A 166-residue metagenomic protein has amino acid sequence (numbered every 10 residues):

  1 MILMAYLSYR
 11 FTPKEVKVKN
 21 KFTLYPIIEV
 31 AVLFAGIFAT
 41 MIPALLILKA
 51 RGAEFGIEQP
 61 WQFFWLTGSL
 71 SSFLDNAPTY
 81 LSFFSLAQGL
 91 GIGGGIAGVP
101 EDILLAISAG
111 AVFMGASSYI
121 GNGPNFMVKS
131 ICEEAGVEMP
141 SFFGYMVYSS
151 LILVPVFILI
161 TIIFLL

Functional and structural regions predicted by a protein language model:
M1-R10, P26-A39: Hydrophobic mid-bilayer segments of alpha-helices in multi-pass membrane transport proteins, especially secondary
L7-I27, E138-M139: Intrinsically disordered, low-complexity non-transmembrane regions of multi-pass membrane transporters
P13-K17, A50, E134, L165: Transmembrane helix-loop junctions in multipass membrane proteins, especially transporters and channels
K17-G36, E54, E58-L66: Membrane-water interface at loop-to-transmembrane-helix junctions
A31, A35, G68, S72 (+1 more regions): Alpha-helical transmembrane spans of integral membrane proteins, capturing the lipid-embedded, hydrophobic core of TM
G36-A50, P78-T79, F84, F157-L165: Hydrophobic alpha-helical transmembrane segments in multi-pass integral membrane proteins
L46-S117, N122-A135: Membrane-interfacial helix-loop connectors
G115-L166: Juxtamembrane and boundary regions of transmembrane helices in multi-pass small-molecule transporters and channels
